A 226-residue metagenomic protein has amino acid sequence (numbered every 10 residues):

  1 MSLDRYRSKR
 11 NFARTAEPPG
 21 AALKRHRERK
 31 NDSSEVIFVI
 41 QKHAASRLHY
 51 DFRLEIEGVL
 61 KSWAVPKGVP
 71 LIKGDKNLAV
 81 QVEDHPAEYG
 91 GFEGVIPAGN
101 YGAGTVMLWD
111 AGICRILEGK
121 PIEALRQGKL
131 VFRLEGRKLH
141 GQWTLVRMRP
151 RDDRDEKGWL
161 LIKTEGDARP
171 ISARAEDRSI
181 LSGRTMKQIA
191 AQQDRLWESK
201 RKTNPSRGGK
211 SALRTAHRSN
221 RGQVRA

Functional and structural regions predicted by a protein language model:
M1-A226: A charge-rich, low-complexity, intrinsically flexible signal that marks solvent-exposed coils, linkers, repeats
